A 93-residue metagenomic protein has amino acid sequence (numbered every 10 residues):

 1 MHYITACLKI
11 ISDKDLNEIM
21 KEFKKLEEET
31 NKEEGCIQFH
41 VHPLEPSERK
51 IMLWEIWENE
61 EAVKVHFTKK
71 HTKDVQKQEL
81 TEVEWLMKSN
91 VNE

Functional and structural regions predicted by a protein language model:
M1-H2, E93: Absolute protein N-terminus
H2-L8, H40-T68: Short, well-ordered beta-strand segments in beta-rich or mixed alpha/beta enzyme and ligand-binding folds
I10-S12: Beta-strand elements of well-folded, non-transmembrane domains
K14-Q38, H71-D74: Short amphipathic alpha-helical segments
K25, P43, M52, W85-L86: Acidic/proline-rich low-complexity IDRs
N31-C36, I56-S89: An amphipathic, aromatic/His-enriched active-site/gating alpha helix that lines ligand/cofactor pockets
S47, L80, V91-E93: A short acidic, often aromatic-flanked loop/helix-cap motif at beta-alpha or helix-coil junctions that lines enzyme
